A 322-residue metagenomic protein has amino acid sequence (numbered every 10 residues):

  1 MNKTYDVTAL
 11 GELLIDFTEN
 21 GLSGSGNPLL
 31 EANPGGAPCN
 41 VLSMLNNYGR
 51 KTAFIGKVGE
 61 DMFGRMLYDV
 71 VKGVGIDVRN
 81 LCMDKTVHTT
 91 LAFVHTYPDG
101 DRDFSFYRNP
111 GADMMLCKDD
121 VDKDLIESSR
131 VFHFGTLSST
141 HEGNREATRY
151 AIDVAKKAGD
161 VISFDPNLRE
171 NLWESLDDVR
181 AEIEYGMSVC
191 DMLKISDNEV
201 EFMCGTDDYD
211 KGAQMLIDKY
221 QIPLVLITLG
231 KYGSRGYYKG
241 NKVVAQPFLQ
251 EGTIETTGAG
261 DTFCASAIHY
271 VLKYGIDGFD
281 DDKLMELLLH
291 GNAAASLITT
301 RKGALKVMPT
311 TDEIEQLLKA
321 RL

Functional and structural regions predicted by a protein language model:
M1-D77: Glycine-rich phosphate/adenosyl-contacting loop at the front of the ribokinase-like
M1-T8, D153, D207-L322: Conserved phosphate-binding/catalytic region of the ribokinase-like
L13, L137, P166, T262: Active-site metal-binding loops of divalent metal-dependent hydrolases
K51-T136, I162, Q316-L322: Conserved N-terminal subdomain of the carbohydrate kinase-like
F63-I76, A181-V189, A213-I217, L249: Short, electropositive alpha-helical surface patch
P110-D119, L172-D178, D277: Short gly/ser/thr-rich secondary-structure transition/capping motifs
S139-M215, I222-P223, Y232-G233: Conserved beta-alpha-beta core of the PfkB/ribokinase-like small-molecule kinase fold
